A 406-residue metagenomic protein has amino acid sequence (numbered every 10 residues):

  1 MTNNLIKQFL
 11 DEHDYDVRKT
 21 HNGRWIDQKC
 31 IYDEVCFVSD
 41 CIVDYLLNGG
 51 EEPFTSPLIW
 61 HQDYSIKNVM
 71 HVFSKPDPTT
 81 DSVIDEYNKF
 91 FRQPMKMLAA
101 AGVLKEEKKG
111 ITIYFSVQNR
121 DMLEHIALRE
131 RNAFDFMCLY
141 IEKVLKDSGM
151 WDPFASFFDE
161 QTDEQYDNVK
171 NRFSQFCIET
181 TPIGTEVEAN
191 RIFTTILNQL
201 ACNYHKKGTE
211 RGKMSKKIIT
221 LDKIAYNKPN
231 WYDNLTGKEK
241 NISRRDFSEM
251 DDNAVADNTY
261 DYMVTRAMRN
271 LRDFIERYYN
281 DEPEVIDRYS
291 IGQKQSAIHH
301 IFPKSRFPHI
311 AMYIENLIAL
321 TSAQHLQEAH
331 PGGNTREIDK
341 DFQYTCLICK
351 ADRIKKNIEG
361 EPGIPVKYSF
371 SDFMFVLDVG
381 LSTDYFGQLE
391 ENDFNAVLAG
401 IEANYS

Functional and structural regions predicted by a protein language model:
T2-A267, I338-L347, A351: Mixed-charge, low-complexity interaction segments
L47-E52, I314-L320: Short, exposed beta-strand "edge-strand" segments with a Pro/Gly-rich flavor and a Y/T-containing core
E86-Y87, M97, Q118, E276-E282 (+1 more regions): Short amphipathic alpha-helical surface micro-motifs
K96, A319-S322: C-type cytochrome heme c attachment motif
G102, H300-S305, T321-H325, Y405: Short, flexible loop/turn elements at secondary-structure junctions
D257-A297, T321-Q327: Short cysteine-rich loop/turn motifs with clustered Cys
P283-I318, E328-R336, K340: Histidine-centered nuclease catalytic patch
E315, S322-S406: C-terminal structured domain segments
